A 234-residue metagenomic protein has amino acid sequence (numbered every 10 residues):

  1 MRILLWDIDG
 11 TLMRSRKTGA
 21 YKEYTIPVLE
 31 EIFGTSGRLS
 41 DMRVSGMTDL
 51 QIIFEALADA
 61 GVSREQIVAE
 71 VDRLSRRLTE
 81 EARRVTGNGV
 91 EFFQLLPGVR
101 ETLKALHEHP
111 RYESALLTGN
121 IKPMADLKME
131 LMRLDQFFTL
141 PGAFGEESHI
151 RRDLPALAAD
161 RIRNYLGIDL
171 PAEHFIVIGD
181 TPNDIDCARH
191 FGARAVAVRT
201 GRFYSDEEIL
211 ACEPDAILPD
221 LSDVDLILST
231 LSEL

Functional and structural regions predicted by a protein language model:
M1-S45, Q51-A58: Active-site neighborhood of HAD-like aspartate-dependent phosphohydrolases
S45, V68-D72, Q136-I150: A short, structured active-site edge motif that brings together acidic residues
Q51-E65, A158-R161: Helix-loop "lid/cap" segments that line or gate small-molecule binding pockets
A58-K104: Metal-dependent phosphoesterase signature
V99-M132, G142-H149: Substrate-recognition element of Asp-dependent hydrolases with the DxDx(T/V) motif
A143, A216-L221: Short acidic-hydrophobic, aromatic-tinged amphipathic segments that line or gate anion-handling sites
L154-I185: Conserved Lys-Pro-Asp/Glu-containing loop-to-beta segment of HAD-superfamily phosphomonoesterases, centered on
V177-A216: Acidic, Mg2+-coordinating phosphoryl-transfer loop and its flanking beta/alpha structural elements, shared across
